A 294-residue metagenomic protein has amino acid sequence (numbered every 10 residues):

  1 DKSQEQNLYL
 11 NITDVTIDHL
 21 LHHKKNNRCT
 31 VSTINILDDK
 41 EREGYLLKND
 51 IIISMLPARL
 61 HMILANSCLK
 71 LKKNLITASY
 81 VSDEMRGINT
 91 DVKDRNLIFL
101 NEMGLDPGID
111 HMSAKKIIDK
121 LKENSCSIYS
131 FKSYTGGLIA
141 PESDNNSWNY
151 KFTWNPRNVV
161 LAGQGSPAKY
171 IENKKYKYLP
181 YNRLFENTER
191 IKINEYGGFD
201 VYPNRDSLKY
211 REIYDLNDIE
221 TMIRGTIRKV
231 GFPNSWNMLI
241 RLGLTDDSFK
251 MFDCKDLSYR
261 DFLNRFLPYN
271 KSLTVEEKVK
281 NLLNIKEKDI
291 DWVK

Functional and structural regions predicted by a protein language model:
D1-Q4: N-terminal Rossmann NAD(P)H-binding glycine-rich loop of SDR-like oxidoreductase domains
L8-H23: NAD(P)-binding Rossmann-fold cofactor-contacting core
N27, L46-I52, K70-L71: Short acidic/histidine-rich motifs immediately flanking catalytic phosphotransfer sites in two-component signaling
T33-K48, L60: Conserved Rossmann-fold cofactor-binding substructure of NAD(P)-dependent oxidoreductases
P57, N66-M85: ADP-ribose/adenylate-binding Rossmann-like module
A78-N101: Rossmann-fold NAD(P)-binding glycine/threonine-rich loop
H111-I128: Oxidoreductase and adenylate-handling cofactor-binding alpha/beta cores
E123-K294: C-terminal catalytic/substrate-binding lobe primarily of soluble NAD(P)-dependent oxidoreductases
